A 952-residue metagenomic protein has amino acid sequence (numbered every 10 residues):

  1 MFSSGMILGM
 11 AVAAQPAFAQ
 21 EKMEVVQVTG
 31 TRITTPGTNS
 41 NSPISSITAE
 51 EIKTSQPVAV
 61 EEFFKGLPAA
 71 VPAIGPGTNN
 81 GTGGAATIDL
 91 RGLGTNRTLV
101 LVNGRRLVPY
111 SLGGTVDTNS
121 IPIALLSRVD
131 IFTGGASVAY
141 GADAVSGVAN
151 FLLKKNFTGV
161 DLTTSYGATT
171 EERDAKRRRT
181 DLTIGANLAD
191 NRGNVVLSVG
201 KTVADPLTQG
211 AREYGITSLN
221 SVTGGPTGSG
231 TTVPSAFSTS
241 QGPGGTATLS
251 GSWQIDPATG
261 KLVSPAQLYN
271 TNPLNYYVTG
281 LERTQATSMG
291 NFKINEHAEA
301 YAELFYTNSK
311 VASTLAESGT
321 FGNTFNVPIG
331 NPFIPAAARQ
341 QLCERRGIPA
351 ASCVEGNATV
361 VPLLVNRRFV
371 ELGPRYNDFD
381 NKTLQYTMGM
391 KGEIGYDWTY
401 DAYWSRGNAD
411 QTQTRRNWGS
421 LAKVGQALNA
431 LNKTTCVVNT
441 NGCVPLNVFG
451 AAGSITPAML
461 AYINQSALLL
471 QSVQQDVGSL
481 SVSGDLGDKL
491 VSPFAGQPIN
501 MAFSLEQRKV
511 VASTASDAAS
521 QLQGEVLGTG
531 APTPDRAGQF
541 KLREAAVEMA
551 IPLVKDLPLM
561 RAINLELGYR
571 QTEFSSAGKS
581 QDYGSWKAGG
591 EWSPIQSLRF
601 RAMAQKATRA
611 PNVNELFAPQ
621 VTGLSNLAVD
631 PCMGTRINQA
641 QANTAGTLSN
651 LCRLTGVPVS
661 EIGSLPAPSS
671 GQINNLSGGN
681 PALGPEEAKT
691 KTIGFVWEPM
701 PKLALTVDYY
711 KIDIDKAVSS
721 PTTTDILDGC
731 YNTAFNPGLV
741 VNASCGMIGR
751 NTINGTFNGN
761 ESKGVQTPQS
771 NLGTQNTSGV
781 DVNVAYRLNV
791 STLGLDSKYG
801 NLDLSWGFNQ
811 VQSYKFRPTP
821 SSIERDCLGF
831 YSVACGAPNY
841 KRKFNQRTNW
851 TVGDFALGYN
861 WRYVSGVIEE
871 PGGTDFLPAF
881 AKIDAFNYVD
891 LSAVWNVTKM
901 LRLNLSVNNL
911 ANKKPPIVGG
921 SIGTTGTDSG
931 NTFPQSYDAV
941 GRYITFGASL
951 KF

Functional and structural regions predicted by a protein language model:
E21, N156-G159, R173, A189-R192 (+12 more regions): Short loop/turn motifs that connect adjacent beta-strands in outer-membrane beta-barrel proteins
V25-S55, T82: N-terminal periplasmic "start-of-domain" segments of outer-membrane beta-barrel proteins
V60-F63, L67, A86-D89, D117-P122 (+2 more regions): N-terminal periplasmic accessory domains that precede and gate Gram-negative outer-membrane beta-barrel machines
K65-R105: Extracytoplasmic beta-strand/coil segments of soluble accessory domains associated with Gram-negative outer-membrane
G83, L112, D205-L207, E213-N220 (+6 more regions): Surface-exposed, low-complexity loop segments enriched in small/polar and acidic residues
R105-T133: Short acidic/polar hinge/loop motifs at secondary-structure boundaries that mediate gating or recognition
A422, A704, Q812-K815, R862-G872 (+1 more regions): C-terminal beta-signal and adjacent terminal beta-strands/loops of Gram-negative outer-membrane beta-barrel proteins
G623, L804-N896, A911-N912: C-terminal beta-barrel architecture of Gram-negative outer-membrane proteins
